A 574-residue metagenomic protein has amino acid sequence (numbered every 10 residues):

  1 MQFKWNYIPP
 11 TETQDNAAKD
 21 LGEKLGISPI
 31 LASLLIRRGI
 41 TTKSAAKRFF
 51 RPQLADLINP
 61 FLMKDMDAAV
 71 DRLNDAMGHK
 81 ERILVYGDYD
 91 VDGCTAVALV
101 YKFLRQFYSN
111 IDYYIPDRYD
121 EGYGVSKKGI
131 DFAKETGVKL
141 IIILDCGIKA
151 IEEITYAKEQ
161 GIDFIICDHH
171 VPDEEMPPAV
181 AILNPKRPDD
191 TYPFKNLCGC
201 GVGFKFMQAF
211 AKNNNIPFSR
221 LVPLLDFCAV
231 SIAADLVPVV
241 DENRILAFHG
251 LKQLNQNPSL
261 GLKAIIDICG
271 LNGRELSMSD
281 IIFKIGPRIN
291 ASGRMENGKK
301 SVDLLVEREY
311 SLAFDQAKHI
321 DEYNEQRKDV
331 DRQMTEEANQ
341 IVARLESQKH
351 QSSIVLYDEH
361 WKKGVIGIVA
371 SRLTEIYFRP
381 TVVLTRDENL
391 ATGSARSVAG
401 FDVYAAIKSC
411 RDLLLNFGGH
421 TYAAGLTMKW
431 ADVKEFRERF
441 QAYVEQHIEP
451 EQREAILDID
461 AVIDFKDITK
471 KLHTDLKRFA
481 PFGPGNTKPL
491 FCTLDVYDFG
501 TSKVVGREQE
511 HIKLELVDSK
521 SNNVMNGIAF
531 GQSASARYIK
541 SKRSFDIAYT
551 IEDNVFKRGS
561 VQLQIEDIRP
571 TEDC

Functional and structural regions predicted by a protein language model:
Q2, P10-L140, Q160-G161, A211-E435 (+1 more regions): Hydrophobic helix-and-loop "lid/oligomerization" segment in the mid-to-C-terminal part of catalytic domains
D75, V171-N184, L516-S521: Acidic-glycine-rich active-site phosphate/pyrophosphate-binding loop
D75-H79, Y310-K318, E322-L356, S409-C574: Mid-to-C-terminal polyanion-binding domains and interfaces
L99, E175-I216, L221-A233: Short alpha-helices
Y114, L144, C167-H169, L183-P185 (+1 more regions): Generic beta-sheet signal
Y119-E121, A150, H170-E175, D189-T191 (+2 more regions): Short gly/pro/ser/thr-enriched loop/turn and capping motifs at secondary-structure boundaries
A150-I151, D235: Intrinsically disordered, low-complexity regulatory tails of plant transcription factors and co-regulators
E152-Y156, V369: A short acidic, amphipathic alpha-helical/loop segment
